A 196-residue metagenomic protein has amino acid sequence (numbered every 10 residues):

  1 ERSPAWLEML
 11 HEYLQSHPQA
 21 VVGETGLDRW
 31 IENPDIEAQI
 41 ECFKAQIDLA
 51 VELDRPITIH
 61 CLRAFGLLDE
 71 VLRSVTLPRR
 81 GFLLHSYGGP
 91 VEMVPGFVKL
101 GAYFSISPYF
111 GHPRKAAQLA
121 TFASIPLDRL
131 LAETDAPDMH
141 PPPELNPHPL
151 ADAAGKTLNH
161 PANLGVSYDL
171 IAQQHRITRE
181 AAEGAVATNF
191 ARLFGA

Functional and structural regions predicted by a protein language model:
E1-P56, L100-Y103, P108-P113: Active-site gating/metal-coordination segments in enzymes
S3, C61-T76, L83-S86, P90-V98 (+1 more regions): Distinct, well-ordered alpha-helical segments
P18, A45, E52, S74-G81 (+2 more regions): Glycine-enriched alpha-helix->loop->beta-strand junction motifs that scaffold or abut catalytic
V22, G26, T58, L83 (+1 more regions): Generic enzyme active-site microenvironment
E24, A50, H85, F97 (+4 more regions): Conserved, mostly hydrophobic/aromatic
T25-W30, L62-A64, Y87-G89, Y109 (+1 more regions): Active-site beta-loop-alpha junctions enriched in small/polar residues
L49, L158-A196: Mid-to-C-terminal alpha-helical segments outside catalytic/metal-binding sites
D128-A153, T157-H160, A182: Short acidic/histidine-rich active-site segments
